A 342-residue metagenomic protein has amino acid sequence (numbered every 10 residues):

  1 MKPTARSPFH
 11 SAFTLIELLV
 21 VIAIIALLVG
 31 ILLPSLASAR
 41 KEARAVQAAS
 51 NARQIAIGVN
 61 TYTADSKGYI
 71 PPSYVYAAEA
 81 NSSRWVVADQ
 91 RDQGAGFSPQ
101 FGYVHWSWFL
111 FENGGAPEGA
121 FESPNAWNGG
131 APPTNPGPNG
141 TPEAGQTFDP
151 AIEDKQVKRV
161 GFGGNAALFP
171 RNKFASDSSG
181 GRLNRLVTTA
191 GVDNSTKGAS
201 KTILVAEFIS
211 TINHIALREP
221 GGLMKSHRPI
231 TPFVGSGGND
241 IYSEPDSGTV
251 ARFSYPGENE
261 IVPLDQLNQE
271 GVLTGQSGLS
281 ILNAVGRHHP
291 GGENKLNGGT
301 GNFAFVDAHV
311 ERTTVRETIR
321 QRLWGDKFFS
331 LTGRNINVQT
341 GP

Functional and structural regions predicted by a protein language model:
M1-F9: N-terminal secretory signal peptides that target proteins for export/translocation
S7, I24, L296-N297: Short hydrophobic "helix-edge" motifs at membrane interfaces and signal-peptide entry regions
H10-S50: Amphipathic alpha-helical segments typified by the pilin-like N-terminal helix that continues immediately C-terminal
A49, R53-P342: Short, well-structured segments within or immediately adjacent to enzyme catalytic domains that line ligand-binding
